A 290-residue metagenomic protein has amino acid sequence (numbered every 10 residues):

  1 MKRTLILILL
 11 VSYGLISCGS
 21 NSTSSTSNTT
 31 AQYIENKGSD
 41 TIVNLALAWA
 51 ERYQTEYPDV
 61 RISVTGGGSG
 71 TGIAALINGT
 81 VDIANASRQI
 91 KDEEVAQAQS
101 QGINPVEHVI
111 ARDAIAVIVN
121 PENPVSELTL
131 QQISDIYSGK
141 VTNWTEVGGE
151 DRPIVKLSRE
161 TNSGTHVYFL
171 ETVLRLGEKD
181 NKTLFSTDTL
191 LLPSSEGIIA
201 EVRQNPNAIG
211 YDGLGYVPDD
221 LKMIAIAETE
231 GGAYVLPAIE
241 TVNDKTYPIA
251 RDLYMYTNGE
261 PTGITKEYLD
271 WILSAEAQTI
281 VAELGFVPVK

Functional and structural regions predicted by a protein language model:
T4-S12: Sec-dependent N-terminal signal peptides
C18-D113, I118-K290: Exported/periplasmic ABC-transporter solute-binding proteins
